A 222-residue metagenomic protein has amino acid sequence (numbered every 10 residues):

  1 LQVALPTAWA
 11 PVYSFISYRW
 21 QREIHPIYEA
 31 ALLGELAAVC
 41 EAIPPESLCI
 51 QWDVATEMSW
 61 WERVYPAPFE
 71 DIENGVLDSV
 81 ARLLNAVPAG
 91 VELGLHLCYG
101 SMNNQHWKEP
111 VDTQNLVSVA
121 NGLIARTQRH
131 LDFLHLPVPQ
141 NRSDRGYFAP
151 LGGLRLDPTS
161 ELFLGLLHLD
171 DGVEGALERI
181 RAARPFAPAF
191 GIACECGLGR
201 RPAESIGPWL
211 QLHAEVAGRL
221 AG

Functional and structural regions predicted by a protein language model:
L1, E46-L48, V91-L93, L131-D132 (+2 more regions): Residue-level recognition of the N-termini of beta-strands and the immediately preceding loop/turn
L1-P44, C49-G75: Active-site-proximal, glycine-rich beta->alpha crossover segments in alpha/beta enzymes that shape flexible
T7-P11, V54-M58, L97-N103, V138-R142 (+2 more regions): Active-site-proximal loop/turn and secondary-structure-junction residues that shape catalytic pockets, frequently
F15-R19, H106-P110, P202-I206: Short, solvent-exposed loop/turn segments at secondary-structure boundaries
Q21-E35, F69-L83, P110-G122, D144-L151 (+2 more regions): Well-ordered, non-membrane alpha-helical segments in soluble/globular domains
V76-T159: Aromatic-lined glycan-binding groove of carbohydrate-active enzymes
I124-G222: Catalytic-face loop-and-helix region of soluble metabolic enzyme cores
